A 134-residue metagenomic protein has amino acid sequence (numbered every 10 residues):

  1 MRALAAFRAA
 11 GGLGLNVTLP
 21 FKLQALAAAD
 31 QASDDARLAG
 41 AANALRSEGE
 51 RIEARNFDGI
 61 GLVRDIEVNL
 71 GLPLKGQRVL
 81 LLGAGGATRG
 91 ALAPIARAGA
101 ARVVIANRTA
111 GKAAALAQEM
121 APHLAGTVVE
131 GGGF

Functional and structural regions predicted by a protein language model:
M1-G71: Phosphate/diphosphate ligand-binding glycine-rich loop within oxidoreductases
N16-L19, G83, N107: Conserved residues at beta->alpha junctions
Q24-A25, G90, A115: Phosphate- and divalent-cation-binding pockets in alpha/beta enzyme and binding domains that engage nucleotide-derived
A27-D30, R64, V68, A93-R97 (+1 more regions): Short, well-ordered alpha-helices that flank and scaffold nucleotide-derived cofactor binding pockets
A54-G59, I66, L70, K75-A96 (+1 more regions): Glycine-rich adenosine-cofactor-binding loop
L80, V103-V104, E130: A structural signal for isolated positions on well-ordered beta-strands in alpha/beta enzyme cores
A98-H123: NAD(P)-binding Rossmann-fold cofactor-contacting core
L124-F134: Short acidic low-complexity segments
